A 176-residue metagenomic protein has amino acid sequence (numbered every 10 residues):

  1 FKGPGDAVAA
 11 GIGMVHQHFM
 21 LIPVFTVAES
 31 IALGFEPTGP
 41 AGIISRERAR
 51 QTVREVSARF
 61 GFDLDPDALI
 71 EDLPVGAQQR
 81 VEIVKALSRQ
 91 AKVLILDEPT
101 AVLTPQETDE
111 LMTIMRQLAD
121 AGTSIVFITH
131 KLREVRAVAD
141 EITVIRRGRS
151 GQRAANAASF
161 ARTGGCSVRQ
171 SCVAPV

Functional and structural regions predicted by a protein language model:
F1-V176: Glycine-rich phosphate-binding loops of nucleotide-dependent enzymes
